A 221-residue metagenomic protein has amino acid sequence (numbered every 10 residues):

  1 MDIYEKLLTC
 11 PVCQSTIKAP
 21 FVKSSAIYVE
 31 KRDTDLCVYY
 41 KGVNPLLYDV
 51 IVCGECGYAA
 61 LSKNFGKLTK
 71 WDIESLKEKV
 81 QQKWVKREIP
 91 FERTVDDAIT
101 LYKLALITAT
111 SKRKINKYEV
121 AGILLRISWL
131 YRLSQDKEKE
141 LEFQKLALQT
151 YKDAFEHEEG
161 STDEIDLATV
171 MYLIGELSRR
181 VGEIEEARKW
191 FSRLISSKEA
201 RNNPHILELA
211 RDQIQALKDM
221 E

Functional and structural regions predicted by a protein language model:
M1-K77: N-terminal cysteine/histidine-rich coordination modules
P90-F91, A105-V120, D153-E164, E199-N203: Flexible helix-coil transition and linker loops at the boundaries of alpha-helical arrays
E119, K139, F143-L146, E159-L167 (+2 more regions): Structural signature of alpha-solenoid helical repeat junctions
S134, E138-L141, V181, E221: Structural motif corresponding to the intra-repeat A-B loop/turn of tetratricopeptide repeats
